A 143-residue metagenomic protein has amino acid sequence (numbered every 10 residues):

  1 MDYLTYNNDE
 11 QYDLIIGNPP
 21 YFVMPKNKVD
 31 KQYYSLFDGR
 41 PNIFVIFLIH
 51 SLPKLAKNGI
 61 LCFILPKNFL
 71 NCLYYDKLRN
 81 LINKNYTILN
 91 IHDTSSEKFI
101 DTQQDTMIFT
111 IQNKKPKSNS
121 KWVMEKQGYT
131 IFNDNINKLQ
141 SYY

Functional and structural regions predicted by a protein language model:
M1-Y143: Signature of N6-adenine DNA methyltransferases within the class I
